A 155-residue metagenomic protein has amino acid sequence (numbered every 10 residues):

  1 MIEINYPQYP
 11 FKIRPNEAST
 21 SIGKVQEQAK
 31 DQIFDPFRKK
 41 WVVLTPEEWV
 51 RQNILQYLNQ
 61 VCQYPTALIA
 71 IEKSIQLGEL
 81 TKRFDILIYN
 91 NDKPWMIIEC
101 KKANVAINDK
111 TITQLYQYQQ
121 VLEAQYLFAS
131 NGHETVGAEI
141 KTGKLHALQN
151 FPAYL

Functional and structural regions predicted by a protein language model:
M1-Y126, G132-L155: A short, conserved, highly charged catalytic patch centered on acidic carboxylates
